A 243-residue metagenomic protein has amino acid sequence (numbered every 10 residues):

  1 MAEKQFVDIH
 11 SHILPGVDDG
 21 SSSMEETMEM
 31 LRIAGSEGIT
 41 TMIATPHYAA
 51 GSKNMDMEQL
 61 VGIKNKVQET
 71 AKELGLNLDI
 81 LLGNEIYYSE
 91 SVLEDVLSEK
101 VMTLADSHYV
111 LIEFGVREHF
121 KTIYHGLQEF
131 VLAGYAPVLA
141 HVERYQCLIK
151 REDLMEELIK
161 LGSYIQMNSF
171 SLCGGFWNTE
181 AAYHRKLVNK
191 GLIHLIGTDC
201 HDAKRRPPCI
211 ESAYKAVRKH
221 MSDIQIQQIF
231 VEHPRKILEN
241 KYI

Functional and structural regions predicted by a protein language model:
M1-L76: An N-terminally biased module of ancient metal coordination in phosphate/nucleic-acid-related enzymes
K4-D8, M42, Y109-L111, P137 (+2 more regions): Hydrophobic "anchor" residues on beta-strands that sit immediately upstream of conserved functional sites
H10-L14, H141, H201: Histidine-centered divalent metal-coordination motifs
G35, V131, V188-N189: Non-catalytic positions within long, well-ordered alpha-helices that form the structural scaffold/packing of enzyme
A49-S52, Y87-S89, R144-L148, L172-G175 (+1 more regions): Active-site environment of divalent metal-dependent phosphoester hydrolases
K53-Q166: Extended substrate/RNA-proximal surfaces in nucleic-acid metabolism proteins
L192-P208: Short acidic/histidine-rich active-site segments
I210, Y214-I243: Mid-to-C-terminal alpha-helical segments outside catalytic/metal-binding sites
